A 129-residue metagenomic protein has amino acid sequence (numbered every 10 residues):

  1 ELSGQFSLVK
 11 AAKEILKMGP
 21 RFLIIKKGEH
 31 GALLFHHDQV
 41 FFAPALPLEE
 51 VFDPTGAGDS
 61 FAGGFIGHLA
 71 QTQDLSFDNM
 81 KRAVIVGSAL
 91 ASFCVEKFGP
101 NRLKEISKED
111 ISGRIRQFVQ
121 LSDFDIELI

Functional and structural regions predicted by a protein language model:
E1-S3: A short, active-site helix/loop in glycosyltransferases that binds the activated sugar's phosphate group
Q5-I129: Conserved phosphate-binding/catalytic region of the ribokinase-like
